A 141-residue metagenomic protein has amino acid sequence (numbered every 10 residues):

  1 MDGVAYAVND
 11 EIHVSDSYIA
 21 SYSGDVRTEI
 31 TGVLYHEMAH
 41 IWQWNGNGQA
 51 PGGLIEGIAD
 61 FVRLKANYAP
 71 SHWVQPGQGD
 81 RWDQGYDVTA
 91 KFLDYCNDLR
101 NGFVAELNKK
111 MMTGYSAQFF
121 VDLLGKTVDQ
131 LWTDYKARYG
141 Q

Functional and structural regions predicted by a protein language model:
M1-H13, Y18-I30: Catalytic zinc-binding patch centered on the HExxH motif and its immediate surroundings that defines zinc-dependent
D2, W42, A50-G52: Short catalytic/ligand-binding loop motif for oxyanion handling, primarily in non-cytosolic enzymes, centered on
G24-V33, Q49-G53, D80-D87, N97-N101 (+1 more regions): Soluble non-cytosolic domains of exported or imported proteins
G32-N45, E56-D60: Active-site recognition of the HExxH zinc-binding catalytic motif
H40, A66, R100-F103: Loop/turn elements at helix/coil->beta-strand transitions in domains of secreted/extracellular proteins
G48-A90: Post-HExxH zinc-binding segment in Zn-dependent metallohydrolases
D83-Q84, T89-A90, C96-Q141: Pan-zinc metallopeptidase signature
